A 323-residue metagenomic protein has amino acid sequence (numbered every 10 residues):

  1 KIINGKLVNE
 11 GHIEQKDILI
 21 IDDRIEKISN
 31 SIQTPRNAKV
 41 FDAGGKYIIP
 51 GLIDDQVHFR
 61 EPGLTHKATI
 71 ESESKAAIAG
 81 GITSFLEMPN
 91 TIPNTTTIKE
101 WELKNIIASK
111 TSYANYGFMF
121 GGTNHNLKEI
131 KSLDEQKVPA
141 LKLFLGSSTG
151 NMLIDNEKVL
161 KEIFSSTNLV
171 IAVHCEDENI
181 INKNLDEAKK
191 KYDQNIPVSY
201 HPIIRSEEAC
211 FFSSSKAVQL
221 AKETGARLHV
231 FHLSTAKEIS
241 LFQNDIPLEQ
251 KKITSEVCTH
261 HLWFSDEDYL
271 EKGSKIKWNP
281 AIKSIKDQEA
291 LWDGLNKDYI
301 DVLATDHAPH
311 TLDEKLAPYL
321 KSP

Functional and structural regions predicted by a protein language model:
G5, D23, G45, Q56 (+8 more regions): Divalent metal-coordination and catalytic microenvironments
K6-P50: Histidine-rich, glycine-flanked metal-binding segment
A43-T111: Metal-associated gating/positioning segment near the N- to mid-region
D55-A68, T91, A114-N126, P202-E207 (+1 more regions): Active-site mouth loops of central-metabolism enzymes
K67-S74, N124-L133, K216: Short, acidic/polar
L86-E87, G117-F120, R227-H232: Short catalytic-loop micro-motif centered on adjacent basic/acidic residues
I98-A114, K161-V173: Alpha-helix-loop-beta-strand connector modules within alpha/beta enzyme cores
K128-L303: Histidine/acidic residue-rich metal-binding segments in metalloenzymes
